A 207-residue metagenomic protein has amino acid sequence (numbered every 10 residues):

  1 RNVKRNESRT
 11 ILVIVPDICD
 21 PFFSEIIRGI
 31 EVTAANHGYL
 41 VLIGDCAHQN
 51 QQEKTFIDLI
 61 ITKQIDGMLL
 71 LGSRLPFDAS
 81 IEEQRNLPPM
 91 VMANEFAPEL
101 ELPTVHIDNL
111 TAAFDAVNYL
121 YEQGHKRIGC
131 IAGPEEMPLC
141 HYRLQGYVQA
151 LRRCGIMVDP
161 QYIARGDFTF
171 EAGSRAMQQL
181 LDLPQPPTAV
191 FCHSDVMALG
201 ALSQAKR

Functional and structural regions predicted by a protein language model:
R1-G67, Q145, R152: Amphipathic helical "hinge" segments at domain boundaries
V3-C19, S73, Y119, R127-P134: Short beta-strand segments enriched in small/hydrophobic residues
V13, L70, C192: Redox-cofactor binding/interface segments in oxidoreductases and associated redox assembly factors
G29-L40, D58-T62, R85-M92, F96-R207: Bacterial carbohydrate/catabolite-sensing allosteric modules
C46-H48, S73, E95-F96, G133: Short, ordered loop/turn segments at secondary-structure junctions
A47-N50, L71-P76, V196: Short beta->alpha connector loops
Q52-F56, F77-S80, A172, A176: Short acidic active-site motifs
G67-S80, M92-L102: Acidic, Gly/Pro-rich loop/turn segments at junctions of secondary structure
